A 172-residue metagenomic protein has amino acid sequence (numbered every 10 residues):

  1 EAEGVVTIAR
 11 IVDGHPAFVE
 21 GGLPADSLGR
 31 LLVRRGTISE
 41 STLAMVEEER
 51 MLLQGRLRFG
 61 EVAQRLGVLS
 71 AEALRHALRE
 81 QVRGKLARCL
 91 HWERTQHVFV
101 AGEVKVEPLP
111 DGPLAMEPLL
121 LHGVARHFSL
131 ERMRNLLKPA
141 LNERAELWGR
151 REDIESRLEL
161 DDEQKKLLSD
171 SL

Functional and structural regions predicted by a protein language model:
E1-L172: Acidic, Ser/Thr/Pro-enriched low-complexity segments and adjacent helix/loop capping patches that create flexible
